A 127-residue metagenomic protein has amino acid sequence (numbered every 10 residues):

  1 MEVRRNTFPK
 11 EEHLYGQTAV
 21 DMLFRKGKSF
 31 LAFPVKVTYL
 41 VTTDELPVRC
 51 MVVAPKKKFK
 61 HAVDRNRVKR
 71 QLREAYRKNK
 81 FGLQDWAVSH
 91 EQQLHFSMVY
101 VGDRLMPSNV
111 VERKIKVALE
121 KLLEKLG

Functional and structural regions predicted by a protein language model:
M1-G127: Positively charged, solvent-exposed patches that mediate nucleic-acid binding
